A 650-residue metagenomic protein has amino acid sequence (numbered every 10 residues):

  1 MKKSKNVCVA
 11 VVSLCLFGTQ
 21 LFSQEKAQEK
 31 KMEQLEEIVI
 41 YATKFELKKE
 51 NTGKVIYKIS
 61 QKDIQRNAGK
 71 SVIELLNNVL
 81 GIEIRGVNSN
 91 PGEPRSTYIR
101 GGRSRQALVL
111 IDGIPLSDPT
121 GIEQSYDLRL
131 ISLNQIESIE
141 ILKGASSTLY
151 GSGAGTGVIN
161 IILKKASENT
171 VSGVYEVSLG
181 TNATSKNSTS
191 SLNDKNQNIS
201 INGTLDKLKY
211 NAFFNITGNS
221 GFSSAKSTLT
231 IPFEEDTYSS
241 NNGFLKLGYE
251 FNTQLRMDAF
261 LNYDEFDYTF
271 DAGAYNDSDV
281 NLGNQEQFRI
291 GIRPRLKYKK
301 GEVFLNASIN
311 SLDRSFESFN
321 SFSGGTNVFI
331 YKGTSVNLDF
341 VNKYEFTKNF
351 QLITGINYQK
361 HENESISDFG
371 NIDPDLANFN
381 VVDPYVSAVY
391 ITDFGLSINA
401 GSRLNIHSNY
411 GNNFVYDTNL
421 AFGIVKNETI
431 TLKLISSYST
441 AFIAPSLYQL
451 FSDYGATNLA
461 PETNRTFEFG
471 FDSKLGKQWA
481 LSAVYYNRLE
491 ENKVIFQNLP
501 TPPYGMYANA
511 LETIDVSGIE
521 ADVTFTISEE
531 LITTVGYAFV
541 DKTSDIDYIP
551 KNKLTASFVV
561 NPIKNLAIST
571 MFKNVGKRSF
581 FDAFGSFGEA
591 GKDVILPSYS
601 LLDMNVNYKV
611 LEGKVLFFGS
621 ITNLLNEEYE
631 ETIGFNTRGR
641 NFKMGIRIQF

Functional and structural regions predicted by a protein language model:
C8-V12, S23, N90, N202-L205 (+7 more regions): Conserved C-terminal beta-signal and adjacent last beta-strands/turns of outer-membrane beta-barrel proteins
E25, N219-A225, L229-F244, G248-S335: Flexible loop and strand-edge segments within Gram-negative outer membrane beta-barrel domains
E37, V72-L75, R95-Y98, A107-L110 (+5 more regions): N-terminal periplasmic accessory domains that precede and gate Gram-negative outer-membrane beta-barrel machines
I73, N77-P115: Extracytoplasmic beta-strand/coil segments of soluble accessory domains associated with Gram-negative outer-membrane
P115-K143: Short acidic/polar hinge/loop motifs at secondary-structure boundaries that mediate gating or recognition
E176, I391-I398, Y485-L489, N509-A583 (+1 more regions): Gram-negative outer-membrane beta-barrel transporters
N252, T347-I353, N357-N363, F369-E490 (+3 more regions): Structural signature of Gram-negative outer-membrane beta-barrels, strongest in the C-terminal barrel of TonB-dependent
N276-K297, Y331, K433, S437-E491 (+3 more regions): Outer-membrane beta-barrel signature, preferentially recognizing the C-terminal barrel domain of Gram-negative
